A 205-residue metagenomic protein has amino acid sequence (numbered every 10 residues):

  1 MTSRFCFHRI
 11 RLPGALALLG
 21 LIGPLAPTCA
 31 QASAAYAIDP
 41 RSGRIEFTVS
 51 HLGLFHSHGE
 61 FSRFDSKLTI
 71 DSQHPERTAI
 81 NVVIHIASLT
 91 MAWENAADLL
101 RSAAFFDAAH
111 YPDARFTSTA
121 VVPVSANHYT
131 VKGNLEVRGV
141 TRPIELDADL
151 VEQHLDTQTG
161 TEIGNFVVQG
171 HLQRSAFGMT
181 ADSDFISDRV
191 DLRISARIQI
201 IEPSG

Functional and structural regions predicted by a protein language model:
M1-R9: N-terminal secretory signal peptides that target proteins for export/translocation
R9-L12, H128: Hydrophobic alpha-helical segments and their boundary regions
R11-A26: Bacterial N-terminal signal peptides
C29-G205: Low-complexity, acidic/polar, glycine-enriched regions of mature
